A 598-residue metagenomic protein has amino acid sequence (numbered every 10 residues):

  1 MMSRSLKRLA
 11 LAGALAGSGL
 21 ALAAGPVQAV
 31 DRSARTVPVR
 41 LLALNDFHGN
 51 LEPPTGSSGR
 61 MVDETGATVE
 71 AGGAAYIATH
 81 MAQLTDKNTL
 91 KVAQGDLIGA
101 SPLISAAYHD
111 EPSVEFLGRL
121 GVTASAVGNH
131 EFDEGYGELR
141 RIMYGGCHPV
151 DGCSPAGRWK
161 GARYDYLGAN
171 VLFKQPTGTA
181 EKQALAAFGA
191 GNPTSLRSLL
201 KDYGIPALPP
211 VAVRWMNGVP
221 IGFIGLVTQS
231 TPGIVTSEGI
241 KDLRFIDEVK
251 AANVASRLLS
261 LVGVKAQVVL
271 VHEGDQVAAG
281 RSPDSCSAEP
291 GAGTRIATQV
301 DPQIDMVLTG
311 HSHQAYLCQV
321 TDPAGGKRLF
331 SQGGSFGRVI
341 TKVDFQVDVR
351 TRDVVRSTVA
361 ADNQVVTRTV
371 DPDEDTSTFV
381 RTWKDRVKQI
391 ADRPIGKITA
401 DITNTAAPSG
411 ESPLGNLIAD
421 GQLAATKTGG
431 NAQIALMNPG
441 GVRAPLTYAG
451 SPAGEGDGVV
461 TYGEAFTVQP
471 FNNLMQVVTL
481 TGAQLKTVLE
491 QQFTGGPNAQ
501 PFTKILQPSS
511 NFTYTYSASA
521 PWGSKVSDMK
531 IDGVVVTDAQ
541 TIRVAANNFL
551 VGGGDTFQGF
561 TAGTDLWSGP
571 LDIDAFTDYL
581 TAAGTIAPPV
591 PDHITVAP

Functional and structural regions predicted by a protein language model:
M1-A29: Secretory targeting and sorting signals
M2, A74-A75, T79, G326 (+4 more regions): Zymogen propeptides/activation segments of proteases
A23-S33, R381, P598: N-terminal low-complexity, Pro/Thr-rich disordered segments that flank secretion/membrane-targeting signals
A29-V366, L414-G421, A435, G496 (+1 more regions): Acidic, metal/ion-coordinating pockets
V37-R40, N50, R60, R158-N170 (+5 more regions): Feature captures C-terminal
L84, S230, L259-V262, L270 (+8 more regions): Change "in soluble alpha/beta enzymes" to "in soluble alpha/beta proteins
T358-P372, K530-G533: Short, solvent-exposed aromatic-acidic interface loops
D392-E411: Glycine-rich phosphate/diphosphate-binding loops and the adjacent beta-loop-alpha structural elements that coordinate
